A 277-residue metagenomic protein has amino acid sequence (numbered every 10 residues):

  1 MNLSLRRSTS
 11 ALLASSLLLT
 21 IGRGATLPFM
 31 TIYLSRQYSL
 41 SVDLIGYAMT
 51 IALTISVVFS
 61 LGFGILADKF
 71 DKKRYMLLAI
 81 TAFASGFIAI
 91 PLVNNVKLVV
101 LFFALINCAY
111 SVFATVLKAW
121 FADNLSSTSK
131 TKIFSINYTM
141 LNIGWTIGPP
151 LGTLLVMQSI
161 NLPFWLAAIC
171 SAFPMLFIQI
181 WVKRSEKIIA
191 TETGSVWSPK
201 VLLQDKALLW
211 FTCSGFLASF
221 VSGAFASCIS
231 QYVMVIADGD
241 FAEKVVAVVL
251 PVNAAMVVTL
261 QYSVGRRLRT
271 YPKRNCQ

Functional and structural regions predicted by a protein language model:
M1-R6, R184-C213: Juxtamembrane intracellular "pre-TM" segments in multi-pass secondary transporters
R7, P91-F103: Helix-loop junctions at membrane interfaces in 12-TM secondary transporters
F29-D43, S227-V246: Short amphipathic helix-loop junctions that connect adjacent transmembrane helices in Major Facilitator Superfamily/SLC
L53-L61, W145-T146, A254-Y262: Residue-level signature of mid-helix packing/kink "hotspots" within the transmembrane helices of 12-pass Major
S60-D71, T259-K273: Helix-to-loop junctions at the C-terminal end of transmembrane segments in multipass secondary transporters
R74-I88, N275-Q277: Structural signature of the two symmetry-related core transmembrane helices
A104-L141: Cytoplasmic helix-loop-helix junction between adjacent transmembrane helices in 12-TM secondary transporters
P163-Q179: Symmetry-related core transmembrane helices of the 12-TM Major Facilitator Superfamily/SLC fold
